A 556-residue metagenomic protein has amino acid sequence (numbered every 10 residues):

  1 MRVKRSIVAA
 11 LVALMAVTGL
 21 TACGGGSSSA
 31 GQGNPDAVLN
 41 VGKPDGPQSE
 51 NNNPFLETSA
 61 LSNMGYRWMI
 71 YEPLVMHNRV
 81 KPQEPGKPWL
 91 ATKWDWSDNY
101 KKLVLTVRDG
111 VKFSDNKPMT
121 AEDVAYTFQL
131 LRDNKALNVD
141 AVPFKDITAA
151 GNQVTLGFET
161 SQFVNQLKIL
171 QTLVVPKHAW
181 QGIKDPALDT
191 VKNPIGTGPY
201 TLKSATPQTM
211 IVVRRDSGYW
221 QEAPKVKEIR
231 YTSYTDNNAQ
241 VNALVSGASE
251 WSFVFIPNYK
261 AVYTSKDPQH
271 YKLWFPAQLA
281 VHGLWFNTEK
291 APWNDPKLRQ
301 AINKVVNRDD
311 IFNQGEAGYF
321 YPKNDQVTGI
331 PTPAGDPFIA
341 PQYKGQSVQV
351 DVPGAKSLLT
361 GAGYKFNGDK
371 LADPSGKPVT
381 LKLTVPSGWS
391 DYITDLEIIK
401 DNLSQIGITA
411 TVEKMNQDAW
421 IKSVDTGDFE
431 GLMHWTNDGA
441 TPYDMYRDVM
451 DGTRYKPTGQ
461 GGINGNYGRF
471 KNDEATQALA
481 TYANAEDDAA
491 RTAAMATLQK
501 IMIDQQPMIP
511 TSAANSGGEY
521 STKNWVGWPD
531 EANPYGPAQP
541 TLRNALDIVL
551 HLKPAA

Functional and structural regions predicted by a protein language model:
N40, D95, T106, V139-G182: Surface-exposed binding/hinge segments that line and control ligand-binding clefts or catalytic entry sites
G42-W96, I195-G196: N-terminal lobe/hinge region of extracytoplasmic solute-binding protein
A60, R79-K81, Q171-P224, E228 (+4 more regions): Gly/Pro-rich hinge or "lid" segments in bacterial periplasmic/extracellular proteins
T92-K135, T155-G157, Q240-A243, P292-N294: Aromatic- and charge-enriched surface segment that lines or borders ligand/interaction sites
L131, L137-N138, D146-T148, K203-R214 (+5 more regions): Extracellular/periplasmic solute-recognition and catalytic clefts
T206, V306-I339, D391-K400, V424-A556: Detector for C-terminal structural segments
P207, K365-G439: Ligand/substrate-recognition segments at binding pockets and active sites
F255-L358, P374-S375, L381, Q460-D473 (+1 more regions): Local pocket/hinge segments that shape ligand/substrate recognition
